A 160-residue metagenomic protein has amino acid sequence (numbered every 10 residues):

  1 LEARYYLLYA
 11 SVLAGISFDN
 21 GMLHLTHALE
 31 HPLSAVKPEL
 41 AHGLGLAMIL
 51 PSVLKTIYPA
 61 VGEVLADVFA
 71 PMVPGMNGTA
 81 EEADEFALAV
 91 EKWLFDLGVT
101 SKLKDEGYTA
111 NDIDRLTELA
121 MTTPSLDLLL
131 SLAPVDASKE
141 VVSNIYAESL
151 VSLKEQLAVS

Functional and structural regions predicted by a protein language model:
L1-A89: Active-site segments that bind and position negatively charged phosphate/pyrophosphate groups
M76-S160: C-terminal charged capping/lid subdomain of soluble metabolic enzymes
